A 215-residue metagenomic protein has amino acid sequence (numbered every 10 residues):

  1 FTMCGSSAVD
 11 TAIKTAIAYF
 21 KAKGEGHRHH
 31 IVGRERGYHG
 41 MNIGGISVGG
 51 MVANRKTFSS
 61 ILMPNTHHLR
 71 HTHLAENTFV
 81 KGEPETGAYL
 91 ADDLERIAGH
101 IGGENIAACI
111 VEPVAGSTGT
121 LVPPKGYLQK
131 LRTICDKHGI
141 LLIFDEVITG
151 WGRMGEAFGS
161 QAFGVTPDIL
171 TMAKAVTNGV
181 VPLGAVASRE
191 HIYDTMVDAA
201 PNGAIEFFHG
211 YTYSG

Functional and structural regions predicted by a protein language model:
F1-G215: Conserved N-terminal phosphate-binding loop of PLP-dependent enzymes in the Aspartate aminotransferase
